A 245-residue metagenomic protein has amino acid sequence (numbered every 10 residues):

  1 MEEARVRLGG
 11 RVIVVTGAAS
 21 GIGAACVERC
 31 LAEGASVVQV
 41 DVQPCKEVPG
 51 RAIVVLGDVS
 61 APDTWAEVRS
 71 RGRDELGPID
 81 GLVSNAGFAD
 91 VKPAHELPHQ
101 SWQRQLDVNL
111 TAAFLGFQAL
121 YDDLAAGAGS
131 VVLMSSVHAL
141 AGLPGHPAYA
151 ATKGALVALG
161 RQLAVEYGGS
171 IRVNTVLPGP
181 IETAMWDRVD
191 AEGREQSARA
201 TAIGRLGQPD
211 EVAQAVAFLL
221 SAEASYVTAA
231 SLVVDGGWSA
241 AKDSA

Functional and structural regions predicted by a protein language model:
E2-R5, A141, T228-A245: Short C-terminal tail/terminal secondary-structure segment of NAD(P)H-dependent dehydrogenase/reductase domains
P93-A94, P98-L106, W186, S197: Substrate-binding pocket helix/loop in short-chain dehydrogenase/reductase
H95, A141-P147, G204, A222: Active-site loop immediately N-terminal to the catalytic Tyr-X3-Lys motif of short-chain dehydrogenase/reductase
F117, T152, G160: Active-site helix of classical SDR
D122, A164-G169, S225: Alpha-helical segment proximal to the catalytic Tyr-Lys
S136: Residue(s) in the substrate-gating loop at a strand-loop-helix junction that position the organic substrate next
T175, Q196-V227, V234-G236: C-terminal helical subdomain
